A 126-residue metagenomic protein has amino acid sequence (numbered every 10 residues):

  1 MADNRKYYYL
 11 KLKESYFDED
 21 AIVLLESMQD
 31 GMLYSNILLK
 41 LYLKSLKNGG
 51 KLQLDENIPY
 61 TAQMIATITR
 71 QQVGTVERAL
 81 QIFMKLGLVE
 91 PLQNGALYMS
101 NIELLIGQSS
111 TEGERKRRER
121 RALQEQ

Functional and structural regions predicted by a protein language model:
M1-N94, N101-I106: Positively charged, structured surface patches that bind polyanionic biopolymers
A2-D3, G107-Q126: Charged low-complexity intrinsically disordered patches
Y42, Y98, A122-Q124: Amphipathic, positively biased hydrophobic alpha-helical segments used for protein targeting and membrane insertion
